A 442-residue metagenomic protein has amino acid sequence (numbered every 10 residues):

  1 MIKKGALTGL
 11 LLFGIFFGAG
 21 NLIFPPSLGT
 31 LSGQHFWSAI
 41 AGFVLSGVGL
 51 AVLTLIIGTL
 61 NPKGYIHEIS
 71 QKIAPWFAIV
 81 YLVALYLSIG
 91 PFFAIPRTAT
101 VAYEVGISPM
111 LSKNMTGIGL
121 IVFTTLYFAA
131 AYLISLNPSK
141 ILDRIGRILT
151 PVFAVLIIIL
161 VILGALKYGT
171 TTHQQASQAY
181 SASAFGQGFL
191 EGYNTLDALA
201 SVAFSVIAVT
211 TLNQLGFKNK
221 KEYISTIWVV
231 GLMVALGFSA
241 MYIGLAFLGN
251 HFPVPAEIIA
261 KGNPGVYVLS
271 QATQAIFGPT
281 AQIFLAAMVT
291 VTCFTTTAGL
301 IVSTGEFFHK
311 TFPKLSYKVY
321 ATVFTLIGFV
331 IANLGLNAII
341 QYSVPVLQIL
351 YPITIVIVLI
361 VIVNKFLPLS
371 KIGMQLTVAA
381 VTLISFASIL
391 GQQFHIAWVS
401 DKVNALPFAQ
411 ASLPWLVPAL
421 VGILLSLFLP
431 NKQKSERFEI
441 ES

Functional and structural regions predicted by a protein language model:
G9-F17, L163-T170, A179-L245, F284-C293 (+2 more regions): Hydrophobic, membrane-embedded alpha-helices of multi-pass small-molecule transporters
G49, L53, V152-G164, I227-P253 (+2 more regions): Selective recognition of specific alpha-helical transmembrane segments in multi-pass small-molecule
L60-G64, E68, L126-L149, Q214-F217 (+2 more regions): Membrane-water interface regions at transmembrane-helix termini and the short interhelical loops of multi-pass membrane
Y65-Q71, M241-F294, P345: TM-loop-TM module centered on a large, flexible mid-protein loop between adjacent transmembrane helices in multi-pass
P91, I95, A154-Y180, A198-L199 (+3 more regions): Hydrophobic alpha-helical segments and their helix-loop junctions in multi-pass secondary transporters
S135-G164, S343-I355, M374-L383: Membrane-interface loop-to-helix entry segments
N137-I148, F185, A208-G237, P255-V268 (+1 more regions): Hydrophobic, small-residue-rich membrane helices and short re-entrant helix-turn-helix hairpins that build
K167, S370, M374-S442: A generic transmembrane alpha-helix motif of multi-pass inner-membrane proteins
